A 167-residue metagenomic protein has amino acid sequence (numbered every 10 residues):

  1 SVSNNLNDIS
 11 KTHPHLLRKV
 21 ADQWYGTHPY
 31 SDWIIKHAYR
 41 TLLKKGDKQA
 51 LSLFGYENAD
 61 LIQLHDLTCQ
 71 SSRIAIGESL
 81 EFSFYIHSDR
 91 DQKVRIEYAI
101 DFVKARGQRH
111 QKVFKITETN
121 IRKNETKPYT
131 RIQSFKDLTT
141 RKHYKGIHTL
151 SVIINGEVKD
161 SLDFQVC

Functional and structural regions predicted by a protein language model:
S1-V166: Alpha-helical scaffold domains
